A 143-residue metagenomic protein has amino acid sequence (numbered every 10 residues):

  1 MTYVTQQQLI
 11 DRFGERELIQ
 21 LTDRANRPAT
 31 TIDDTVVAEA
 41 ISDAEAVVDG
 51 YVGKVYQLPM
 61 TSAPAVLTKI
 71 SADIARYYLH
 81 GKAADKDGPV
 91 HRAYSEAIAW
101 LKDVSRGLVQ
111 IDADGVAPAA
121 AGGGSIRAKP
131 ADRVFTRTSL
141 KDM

Functional and structural regions predicted by a protein language model:
M1-L67, S125-M143: Conserved short "hinge" loops at termini or chain/domain junctions
G50-K54, V66-K86: Ordered, amphipathic secondary-structure segments that act as subunit-interaction surfaces in large macromolecular
Y77-M143: Short loop/turn elements at secondary-structure junctions
